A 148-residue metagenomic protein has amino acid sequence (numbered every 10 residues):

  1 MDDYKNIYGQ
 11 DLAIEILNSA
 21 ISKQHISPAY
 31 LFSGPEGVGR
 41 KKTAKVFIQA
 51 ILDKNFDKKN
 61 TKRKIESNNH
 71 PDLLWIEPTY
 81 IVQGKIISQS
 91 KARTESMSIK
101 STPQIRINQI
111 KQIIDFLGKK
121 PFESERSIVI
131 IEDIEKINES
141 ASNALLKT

Functional and structural regions predicted by a protein language model:
D2-S140: Clamp-loader machinery-focused feature within the broader ASCE/P-loop NTPase space
G118, N143-T148: Conserved catalytic/switch belt of AAA+ P-loop NTPases
